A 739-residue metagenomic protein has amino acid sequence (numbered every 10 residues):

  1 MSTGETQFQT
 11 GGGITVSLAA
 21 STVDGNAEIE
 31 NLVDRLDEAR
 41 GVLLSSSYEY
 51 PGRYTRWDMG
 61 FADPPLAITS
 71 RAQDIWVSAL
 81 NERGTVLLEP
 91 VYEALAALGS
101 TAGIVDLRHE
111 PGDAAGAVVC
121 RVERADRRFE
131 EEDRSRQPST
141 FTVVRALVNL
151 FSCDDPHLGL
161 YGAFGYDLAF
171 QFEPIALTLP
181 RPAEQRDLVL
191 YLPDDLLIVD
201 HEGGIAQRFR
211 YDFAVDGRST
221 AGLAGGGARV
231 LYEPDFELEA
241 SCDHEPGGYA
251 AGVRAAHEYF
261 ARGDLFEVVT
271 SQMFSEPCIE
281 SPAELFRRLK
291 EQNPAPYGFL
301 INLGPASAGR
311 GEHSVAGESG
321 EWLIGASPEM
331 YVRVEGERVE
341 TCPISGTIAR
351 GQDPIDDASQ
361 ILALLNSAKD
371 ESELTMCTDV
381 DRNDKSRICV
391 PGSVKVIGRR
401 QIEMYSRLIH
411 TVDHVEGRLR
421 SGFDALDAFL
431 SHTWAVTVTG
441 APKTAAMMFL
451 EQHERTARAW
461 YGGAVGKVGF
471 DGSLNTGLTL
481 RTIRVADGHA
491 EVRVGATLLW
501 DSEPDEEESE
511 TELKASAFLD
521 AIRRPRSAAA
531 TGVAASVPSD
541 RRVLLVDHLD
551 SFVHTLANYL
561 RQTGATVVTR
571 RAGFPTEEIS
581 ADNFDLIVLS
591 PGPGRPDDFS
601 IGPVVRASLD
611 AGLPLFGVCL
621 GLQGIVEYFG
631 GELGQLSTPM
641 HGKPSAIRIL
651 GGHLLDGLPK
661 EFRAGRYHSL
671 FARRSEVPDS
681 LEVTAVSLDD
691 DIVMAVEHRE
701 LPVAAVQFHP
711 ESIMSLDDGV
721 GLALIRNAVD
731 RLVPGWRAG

Functional and structural regions predicted by a protein language model:
M1-D540: Extended alpha-helical targeting/anchoring segments, especially N-terminal organellar/secretory targeting helices
T3-E5, A79, E682-G739: C-terminal and late-domain segments of enzyme folds
E284, L478, D598-R606, G721-I725: Charged helix-capping and loop-helix junction motifs
G463, H653-L701: Catalytic beta-strand/loop cores that center a nucleophilic Ser/Cys/Thr and support acyl-enzyme chemistry
A517-S600, A607-L613, R726-G739: N-terminal beta1-alpha1 cap of cysteine-dependent amidohydrolase-like domains
V567-G573, S645-R648, Y667, A685-D689: Short gly/ser/thr-rich secondary-structure transition/capping motifs
D582-R663: Cysteine-nucleophile active-site neighborhood
